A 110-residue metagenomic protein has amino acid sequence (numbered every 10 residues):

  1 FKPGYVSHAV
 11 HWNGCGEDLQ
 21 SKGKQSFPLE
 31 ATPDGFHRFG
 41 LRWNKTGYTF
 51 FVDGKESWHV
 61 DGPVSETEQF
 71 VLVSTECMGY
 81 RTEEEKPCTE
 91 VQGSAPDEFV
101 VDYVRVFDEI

Functional and structural regions predicted by a protein language model:
F1-I110: GH16 jelly-roll
